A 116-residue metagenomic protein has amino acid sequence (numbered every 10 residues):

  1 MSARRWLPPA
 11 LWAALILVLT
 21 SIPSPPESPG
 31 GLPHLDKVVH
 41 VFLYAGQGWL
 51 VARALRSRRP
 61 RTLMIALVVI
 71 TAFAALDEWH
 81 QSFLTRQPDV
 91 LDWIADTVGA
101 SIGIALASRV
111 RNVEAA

Functional and structural regions predicted by a protein language model:
M1-R53: "…centered on the first transmembrane helix and the immediately adjacent amphipathic helix/loop
S2-L7, R58-I65, D89-V90: Membrane-helix interface segments
P9-T20, I65-Q81: Small-polar-interrupted transmembrane alpha-helices in polytopic inner-membrane proteins
I22-P23, R56, T85, R111: Short helix-capping/hinge motifs at transmembrane helix termini and TM-loop junctions
P26-H34, A75-V98: Interfacial helix-loop-helix junctions of multi-pass membrane proteins
F42-R58, A100-R111: Membrane-interfacial alpha-helical segments at the cytosolic side of multi-pass membrane proteins
N112-A116: Short, charged juxtamembrane terminal tails flanking transmembrane helices
